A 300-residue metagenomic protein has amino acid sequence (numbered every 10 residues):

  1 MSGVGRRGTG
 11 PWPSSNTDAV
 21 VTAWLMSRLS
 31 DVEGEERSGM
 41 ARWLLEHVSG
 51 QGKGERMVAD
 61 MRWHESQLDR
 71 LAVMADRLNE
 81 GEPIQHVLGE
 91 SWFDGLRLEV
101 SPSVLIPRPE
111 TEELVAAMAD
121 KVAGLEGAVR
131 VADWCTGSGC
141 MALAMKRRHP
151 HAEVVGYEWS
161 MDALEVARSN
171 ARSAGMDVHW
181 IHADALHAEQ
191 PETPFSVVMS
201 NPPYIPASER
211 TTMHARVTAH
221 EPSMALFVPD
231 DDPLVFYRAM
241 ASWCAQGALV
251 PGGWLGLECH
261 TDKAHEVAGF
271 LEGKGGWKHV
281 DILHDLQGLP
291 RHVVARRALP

Functional and structural regions predicted by a protein language model:
S2-S91: N-terminal auxiliary segments of SAM/dcSAM-dependent transferases
S15, A19, R62-L68, L105-P109 (+2 more regions): Short, solvent-exposed loop/helix junctions and linker helices that flank or host conserved functional motifs
G34-R37, L125-A128, L249-G252: Short helix-terminating capping/connector loops at secondary-structure junctions
H47, Q51, R77-G81, K121 (+3 more regions): Phosphate/oxyanion-binding loops and surfaces in catalytic or ligand/nucleic-acid-binding neighborhoods
V58, W63, V73-S169, H182 (+1 more regions): SAM-dependent Rossmann-like transferase core, predominantly class I methyltransferases with a strong bias toward
R148, A152-E153, Y157-L299: S-adenosylmethionine
